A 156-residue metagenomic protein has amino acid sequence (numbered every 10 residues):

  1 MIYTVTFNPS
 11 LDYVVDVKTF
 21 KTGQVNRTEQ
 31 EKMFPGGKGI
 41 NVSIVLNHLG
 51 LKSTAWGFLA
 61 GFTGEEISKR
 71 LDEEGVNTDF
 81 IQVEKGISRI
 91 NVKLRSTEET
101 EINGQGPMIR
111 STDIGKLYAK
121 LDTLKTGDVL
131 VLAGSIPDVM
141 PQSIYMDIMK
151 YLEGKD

Functional and structural regions predicted by a protein language model:
M1-G23: Positively charged, low-complexity intrinsically disordered leader regions
M1-V5, I81-Q82, T97-D156: Ribokinase/PfkB-type carbohydrate-kinase core domain
N8, L46, L130: Residue-level signal for inorganic ion chemistry
Y13-K18, W56, E65-S68, D113: Short, glycine/acidic-enriched capping/hinge loops at junctions between secondary-structure elements
T19-T22, R70-E74, M146-I148: Short, solvent-exposed amphipathic alpha-helical segments in soluble enzyme and RNA/protein-processing domains
G23-E29, E98-T100: Generic N-terminal amphipathic, Lys/Arg-enriched alpha-helix
R27-I87: Substrate-binding N-lobe of the ribokinase-like
